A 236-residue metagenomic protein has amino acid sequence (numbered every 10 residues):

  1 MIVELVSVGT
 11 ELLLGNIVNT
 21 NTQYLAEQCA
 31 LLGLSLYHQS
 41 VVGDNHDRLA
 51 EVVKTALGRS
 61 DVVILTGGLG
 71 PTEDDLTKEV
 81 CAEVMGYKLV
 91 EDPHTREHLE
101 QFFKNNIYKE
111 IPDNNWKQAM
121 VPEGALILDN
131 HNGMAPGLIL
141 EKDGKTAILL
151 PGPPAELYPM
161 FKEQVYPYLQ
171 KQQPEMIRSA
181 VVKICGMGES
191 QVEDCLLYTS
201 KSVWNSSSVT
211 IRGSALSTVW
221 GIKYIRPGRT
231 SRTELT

Functional and structural regions predicted by a protein language model:
I2-L32, H38-Q39: Glycine-rich phosphate/diphosphate-binding loop of Rossmann-like nucleotide-binding domains
T10-E11, G68-P71, G152-A155: Short glycine-rich anion-binding loops that position phosphate/pyrophosphate groups of nucleotides and phosphorylated
H38-R48: Short beta->alpha junction loops
R48-E51, L76-Q172: Proline/glycine-rich low-complexity loops and linkers
G58-M85: Glycine-rich phosphate-binding loop
Q173-G186: Short glycine-/aliphatic-rich beta-strand segments at the starts of folded cytosolic domains
Y198-T199, W204: Conserved small/polar residues in nucleotide/adenosyl-binding loops
V203, V209-I211, A215-I225, T230-T236: Cationic, amphipathic, low-complexity alpha-helical segments enriched in hydrophobics plus arginine/proline
